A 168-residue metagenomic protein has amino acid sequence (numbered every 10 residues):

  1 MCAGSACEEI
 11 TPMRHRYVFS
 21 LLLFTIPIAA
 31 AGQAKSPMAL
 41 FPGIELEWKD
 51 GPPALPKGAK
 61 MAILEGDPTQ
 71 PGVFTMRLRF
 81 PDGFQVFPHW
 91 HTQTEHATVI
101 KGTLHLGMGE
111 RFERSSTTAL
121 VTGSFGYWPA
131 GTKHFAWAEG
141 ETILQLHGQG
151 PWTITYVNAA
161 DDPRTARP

Functional and structural regions predicted by a protein language model:
M1-P12: Short, Lys/Arg-enriched N-terminal segments with co-localized hydrophobic residues within the first ~10-30 amino acids
T11-F19: Bacterial N-terminal signal peptides that target proteins for export
L23-A31: Hydrophobic h-region of N-terminal signal peptides that target proteins for export in Gram-negative bacteria
G32-F74, T117-T118, A159-P168: A short, N-terminal "cap"/entry segment at the start of jelly-roll beta-barrel domains of the cupin/DSBH fold
P81-F84, W90-R111: Glycine- and acidic-residue-biased ligand/ion/polar-headgroup-sensing regions
V86-P88, L106-G107, W128-P129, K133-E139: Short beta-strand His + acidic residue motifs that chelate non-heme Fe in jelly-roll/DSBH and cupin folds
E110-G131: Short acidic-glycine-tyrosine-enriched beta hairpin
A119, A130-T153: Ligand-binding loop in jelly-roll beta-barrel domains
